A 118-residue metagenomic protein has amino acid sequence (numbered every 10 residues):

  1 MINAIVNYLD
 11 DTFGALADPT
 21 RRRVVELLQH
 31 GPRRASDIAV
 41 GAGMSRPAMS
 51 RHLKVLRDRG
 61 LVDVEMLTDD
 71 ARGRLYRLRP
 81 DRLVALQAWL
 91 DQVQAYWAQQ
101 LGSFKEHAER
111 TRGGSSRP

Functional and structural regions predicted by a protein language model:
M1-Y8, L27, P32-R46, D58-D63 (+1 more regions): C-terminal regulatory/oligomerization modules of transcriptional regulators
L9-L16: Short amphipathic alpha-helical boundary/capping segments
A17, L67-Q87: Short, cationic-aromatic polyanion-contact patches
R22-R23: Pre-recognition alpha-helix immediately N-terminal to the DNA-recognition helix within helix-turn-helix or winged-helix
L53-K54: Short, hydrophobic-biased segments on the C-terminal half of alpha helices that form "recognition helices"
